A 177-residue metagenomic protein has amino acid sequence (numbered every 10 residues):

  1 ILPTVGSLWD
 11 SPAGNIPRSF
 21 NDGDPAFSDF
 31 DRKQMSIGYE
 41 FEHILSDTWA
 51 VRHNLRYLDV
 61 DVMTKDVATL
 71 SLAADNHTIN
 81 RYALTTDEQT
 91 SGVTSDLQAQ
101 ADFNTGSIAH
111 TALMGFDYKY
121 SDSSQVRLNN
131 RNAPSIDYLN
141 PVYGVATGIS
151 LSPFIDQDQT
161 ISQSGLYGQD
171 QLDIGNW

Functional and structural regions predicted by a protein language model:
I1, I37-L45, W49-Y57, S95-F103 (+2 more regions): Membrane-embedded beta-strands that build the outer-membrane beta-barrel scaffold
I1-I44, V62-T90, P134-I155, Q159 (+1 more regions): Acidic/polar loop-and-plug regions of large Gram-negative outer-membrane beta-barrel proteins
V5-I16, G92-Q98, D102, T111-L113 (+2 more regions): Solvent-exposed loop/turn elements at secondary-structure boundaries
D59-V67, D87-S91, T105, Y120-L128: Gram-negative outer-membrane beta-barrel proteins
D61, A109-W177: Signature of Gram-negative outer-membrane beta-barrel scaffolds
